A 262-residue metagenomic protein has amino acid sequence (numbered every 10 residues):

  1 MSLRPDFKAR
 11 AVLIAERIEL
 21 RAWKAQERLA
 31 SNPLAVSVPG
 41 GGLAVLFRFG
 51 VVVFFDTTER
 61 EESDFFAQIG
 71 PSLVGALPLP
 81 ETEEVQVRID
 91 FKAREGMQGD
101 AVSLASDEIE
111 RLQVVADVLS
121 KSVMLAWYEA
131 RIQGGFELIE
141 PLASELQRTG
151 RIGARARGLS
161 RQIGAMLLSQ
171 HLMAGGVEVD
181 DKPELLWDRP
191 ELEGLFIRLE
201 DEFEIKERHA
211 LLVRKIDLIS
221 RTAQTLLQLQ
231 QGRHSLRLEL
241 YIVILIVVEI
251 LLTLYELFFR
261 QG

Functional and structural regions predicted by a protein language model:
M1-S106: Short Lys/Arg-enriched alpha/beta "domain-start" segment
V12, V36, V52-F54, V85-V87 (+5 more regions): Generic structural hydrophobic/aromatic packing signal, biased to beta-strands
Q26, Q68, R131, Q162 (+1 more regions): Residues that form generic nucleotide/phosphate-binding pockets
V53-F54, E61, Q86-Q98, L146-A154 (+3 more regions): Short, charged N-terminal helix-start/capping segments
A67-V74, A130-E137, E178: Short, intrinsically disordered, mixed-charge
G99-D100, S144-E145, P190-E191: Short, flexible segments with low predicted structural confidence
E110-G175: Membrane-proximal low-complexity regions enriched in glycine and acidic/polar residues
G150-E256, R260: Membrane-associated alpha-helical segments
